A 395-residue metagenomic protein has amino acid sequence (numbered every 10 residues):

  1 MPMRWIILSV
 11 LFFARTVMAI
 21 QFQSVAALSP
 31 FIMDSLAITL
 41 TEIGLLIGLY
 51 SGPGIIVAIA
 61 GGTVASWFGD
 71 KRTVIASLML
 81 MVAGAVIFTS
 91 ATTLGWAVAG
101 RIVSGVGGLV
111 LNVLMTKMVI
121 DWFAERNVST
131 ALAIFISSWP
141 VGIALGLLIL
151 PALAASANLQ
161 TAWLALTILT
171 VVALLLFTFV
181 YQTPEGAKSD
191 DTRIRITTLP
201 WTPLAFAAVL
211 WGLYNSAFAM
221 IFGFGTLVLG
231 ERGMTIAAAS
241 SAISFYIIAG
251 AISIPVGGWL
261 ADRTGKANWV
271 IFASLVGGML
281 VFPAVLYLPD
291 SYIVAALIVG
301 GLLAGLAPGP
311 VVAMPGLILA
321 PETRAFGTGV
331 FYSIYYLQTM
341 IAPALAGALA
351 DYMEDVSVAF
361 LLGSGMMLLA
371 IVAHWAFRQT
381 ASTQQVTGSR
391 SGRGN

Functional and structural regions predicted by a protein language model:
Q23, S51-I59, I143-A144, I247-P255 (+1 more regions): Residue-level signature of mid-helix packing/kink "hotspots" within the transmembrane helices of 12-pass Major
V25-A26, P203-S244, A251-I254: Extracytoplasmic gate region of multi-pass secondary transporters
I56-T92: Conserved MFS/SLC helix-loop-helix module at the cytosolic interface between two early adjacent transmembrane helices
W67-S77, R263-L275: Cytoplasmic membrane-interface "Motif A"-like loop-to-helix N-cap segments of 12-TM Major Facilitator Superfamily
G100-S138: Cytoplasmic helix-loop-helix junction between adjacent transmembrane helices in 12-TM secondary transporters
I134-Y181: Helix-loop-helix hairpin linking two adjacent transmembrane segments in secondary transporters
A267-V311: C-terminal transmembrane helical hairpin of 12-TM major facilitator-type secondary transporters
I318-D355: A late C-terminal transmembrane helix in Major Facilitator Superfamily
